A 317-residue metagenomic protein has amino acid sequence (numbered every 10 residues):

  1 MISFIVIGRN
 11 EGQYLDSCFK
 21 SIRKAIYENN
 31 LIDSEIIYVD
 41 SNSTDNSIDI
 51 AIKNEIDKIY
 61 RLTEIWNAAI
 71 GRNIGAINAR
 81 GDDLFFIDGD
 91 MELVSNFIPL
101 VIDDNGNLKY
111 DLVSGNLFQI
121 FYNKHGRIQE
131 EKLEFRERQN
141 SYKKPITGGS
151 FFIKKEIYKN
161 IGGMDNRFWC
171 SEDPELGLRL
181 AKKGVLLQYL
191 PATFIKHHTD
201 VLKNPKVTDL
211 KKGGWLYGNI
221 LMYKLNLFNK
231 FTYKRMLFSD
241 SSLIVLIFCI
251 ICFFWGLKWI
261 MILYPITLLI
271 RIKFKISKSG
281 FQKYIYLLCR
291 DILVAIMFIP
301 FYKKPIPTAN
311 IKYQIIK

Functional and structural regions predicted by a protein language model:
E11-I26: Short, well-formed alpha-helical segments that are part of the catalytic scaffolds of diverse glycosyltransferases
S21, Y38-I48, M91: A conserved acidic beta->alpha catalytic loop
L62-A79: Glycine-rich, basic loop-to-helix element that forms the pyrophosphate-binding segment of sugar-nucleotide handling
L84: Short aromatic/hydrophobic "clamp" motif used to bind/position activated sugar donors
N96-R127: Conserved donor NDP-sugar-binding/catalytic core segment of glycosyltransferases
C170-L178: Acidic donor-binding loop at a coil-to-helix junction in glycosyltransferase catalytic cores that engages
T193, P205-F231, L288-Y302: Catalytic core of nucleotide-sugar-dependent glycosyltransferases
I244-I306: Membrane-embedded multi-pass helical conduit in multi-pass membrane proteins, especially envelope-biosynthetic
